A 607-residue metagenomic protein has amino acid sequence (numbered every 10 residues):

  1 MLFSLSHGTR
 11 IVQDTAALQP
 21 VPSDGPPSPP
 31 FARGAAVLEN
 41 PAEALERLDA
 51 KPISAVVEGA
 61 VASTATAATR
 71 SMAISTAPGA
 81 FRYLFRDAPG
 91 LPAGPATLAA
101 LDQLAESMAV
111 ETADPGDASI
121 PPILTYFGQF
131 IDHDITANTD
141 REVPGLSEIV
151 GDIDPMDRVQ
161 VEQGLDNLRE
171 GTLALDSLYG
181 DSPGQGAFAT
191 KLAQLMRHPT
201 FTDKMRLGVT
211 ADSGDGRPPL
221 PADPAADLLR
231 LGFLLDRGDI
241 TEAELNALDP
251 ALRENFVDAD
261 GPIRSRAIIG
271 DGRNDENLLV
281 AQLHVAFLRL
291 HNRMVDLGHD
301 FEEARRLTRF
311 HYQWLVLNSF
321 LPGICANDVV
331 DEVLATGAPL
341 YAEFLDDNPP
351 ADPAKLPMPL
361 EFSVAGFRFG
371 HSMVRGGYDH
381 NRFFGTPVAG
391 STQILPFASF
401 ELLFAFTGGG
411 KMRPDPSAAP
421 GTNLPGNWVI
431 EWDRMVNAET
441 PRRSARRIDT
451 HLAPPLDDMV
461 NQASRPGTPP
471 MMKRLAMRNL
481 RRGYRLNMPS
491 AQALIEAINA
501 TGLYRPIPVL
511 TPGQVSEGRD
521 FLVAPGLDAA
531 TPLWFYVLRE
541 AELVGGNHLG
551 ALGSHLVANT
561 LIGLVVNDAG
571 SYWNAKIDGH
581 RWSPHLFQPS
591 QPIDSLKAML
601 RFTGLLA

Functional and structural regions predicted by a protein language model:
M1-R273, N277-L278, H299-A607: Terminal regions of secretory-pathway proteins
R273-E276, V280-R289, R293-L297: Fold-level signature of zinc-dependent metallopeptidase catalytic domains
